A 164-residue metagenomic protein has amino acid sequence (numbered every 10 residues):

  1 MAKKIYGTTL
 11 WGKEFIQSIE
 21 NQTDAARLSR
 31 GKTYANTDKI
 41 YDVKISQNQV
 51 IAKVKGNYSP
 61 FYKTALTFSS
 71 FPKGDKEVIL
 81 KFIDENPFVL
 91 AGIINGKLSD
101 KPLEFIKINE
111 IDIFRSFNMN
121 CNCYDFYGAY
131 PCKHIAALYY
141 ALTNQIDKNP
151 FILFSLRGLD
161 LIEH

Functional and structural regions predicted by a protein language model:
M1-H164: Long, low-complexity, compositionally biased intrinsically disordered regions
